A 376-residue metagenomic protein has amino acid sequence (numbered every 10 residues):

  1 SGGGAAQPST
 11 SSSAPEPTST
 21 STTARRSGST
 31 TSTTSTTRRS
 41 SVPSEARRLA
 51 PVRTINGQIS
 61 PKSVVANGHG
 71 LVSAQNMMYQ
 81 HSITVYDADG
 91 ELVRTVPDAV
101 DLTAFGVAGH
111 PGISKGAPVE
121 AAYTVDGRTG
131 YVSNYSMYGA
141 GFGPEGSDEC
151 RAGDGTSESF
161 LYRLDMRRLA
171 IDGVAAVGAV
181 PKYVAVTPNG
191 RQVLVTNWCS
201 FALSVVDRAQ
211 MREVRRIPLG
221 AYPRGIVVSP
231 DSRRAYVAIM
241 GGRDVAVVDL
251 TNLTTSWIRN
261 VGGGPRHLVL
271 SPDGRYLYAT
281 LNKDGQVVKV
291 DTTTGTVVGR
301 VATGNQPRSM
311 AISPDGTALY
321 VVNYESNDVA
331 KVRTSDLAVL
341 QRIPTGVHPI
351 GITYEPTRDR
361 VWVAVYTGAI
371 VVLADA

Functional and structural regions predicted by a protein language model:
S1-A376: Predominantly soluble domains enriched in secretory-pathway, periplasmic, or organellar proteins
